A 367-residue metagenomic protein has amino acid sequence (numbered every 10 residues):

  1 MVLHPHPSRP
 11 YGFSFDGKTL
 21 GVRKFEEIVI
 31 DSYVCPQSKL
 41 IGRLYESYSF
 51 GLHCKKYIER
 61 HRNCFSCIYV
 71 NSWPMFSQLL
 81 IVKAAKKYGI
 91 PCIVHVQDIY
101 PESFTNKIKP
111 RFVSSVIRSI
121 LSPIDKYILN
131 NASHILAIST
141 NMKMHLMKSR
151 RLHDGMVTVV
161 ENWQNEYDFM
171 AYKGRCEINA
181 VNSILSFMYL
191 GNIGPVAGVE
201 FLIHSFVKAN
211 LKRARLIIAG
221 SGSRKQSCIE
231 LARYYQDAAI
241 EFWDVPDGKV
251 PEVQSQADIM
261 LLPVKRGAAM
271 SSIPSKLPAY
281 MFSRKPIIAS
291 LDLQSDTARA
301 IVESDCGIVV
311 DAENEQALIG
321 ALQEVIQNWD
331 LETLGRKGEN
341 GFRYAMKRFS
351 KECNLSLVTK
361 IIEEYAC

Functional and structural regions predicted by a protein language model:
M1-Y45: N-terminal strand-loop element at the rim of the active site of nucleotide-sugar-dependent glycosyltransferases
H6, N141, V160-W163: Carbohydrate-associated surface elements
F76-L79, K83-Y88, Y100, S115-I135: Membrane-proximal helix-turn-helix segments that form the acceptor-binding/catalytic region of lipid-linked
M147-R151, M156, W163-I184, G198 (+1 more regions): Acidic anion/phosphate-binding donor-loop and adjacent secondary structure in glycosyltransferase catalytic cores
G174, E313, A317-I319, L331-I362: A charged, aromatic-enriched C-terminal amphipathic alpha-helix characteristic of glycosyltransferases across folds
N179-A197, L202-F206, I217: Conserved donor-binding/catalytic core segment of Leloir-type glycosyltransferases
A197, D244-V253, M260-M281, I287-R299: Nucleotide-sugar-dependent
L211-G220, K225-P251: Nucleotide-activated donor-binding/catalytic signature segment of Leloir-type glycosyltransferases, i.e., the conserved
